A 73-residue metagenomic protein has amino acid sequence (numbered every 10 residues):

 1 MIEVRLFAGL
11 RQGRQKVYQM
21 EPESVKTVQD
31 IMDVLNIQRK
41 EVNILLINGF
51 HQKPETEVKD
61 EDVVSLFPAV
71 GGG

Functional and structural regions predicted by a protein language model:
M1-G72: Ubiquitin-like/PB1-type beta-grasp interaction modules and other compact soluble beta-rich domains
